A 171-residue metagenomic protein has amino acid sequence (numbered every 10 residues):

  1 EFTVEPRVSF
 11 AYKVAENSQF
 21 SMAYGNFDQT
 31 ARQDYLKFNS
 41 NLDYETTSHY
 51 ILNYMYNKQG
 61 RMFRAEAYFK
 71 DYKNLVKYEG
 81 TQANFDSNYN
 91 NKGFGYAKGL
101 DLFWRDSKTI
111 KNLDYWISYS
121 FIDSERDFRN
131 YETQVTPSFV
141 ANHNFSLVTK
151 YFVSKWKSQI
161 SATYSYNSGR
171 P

Functional and structural regions predicted by a protein language model:
E1-A15, T30-A31: Signature of Gram-negative outer-membrane beta-barrel scaffolds
F2-E5, R32-N39, L75-N84, I122 (+1 more regions): Outer-membrane beta-barrel translocator domains and adjoining extracellular loop/strand segments of Gram-negative
V4-F10, F38, S48-L52, F63 (+2 more regions): Hydrophobic, lipid-facing positions within transmembrane beta-strands of outer-membrane proteins
K13, S21, Y44-L100, Y115: Membrane-embedded beta-barrel scaffold of Gram-negative outer-membrane proteins
S18: A domain-level signal for caspase-like cysteine endopeptidase catalytic cores and their zymogen-processing architecture
G25-D28: Short, solvent-exposed turn/loop segments enriched in Gly/Ser/Thr/Pro and often Arg
F69-D71, N90-P171: Gram-negative outer-membrane beta-barrel transporters
